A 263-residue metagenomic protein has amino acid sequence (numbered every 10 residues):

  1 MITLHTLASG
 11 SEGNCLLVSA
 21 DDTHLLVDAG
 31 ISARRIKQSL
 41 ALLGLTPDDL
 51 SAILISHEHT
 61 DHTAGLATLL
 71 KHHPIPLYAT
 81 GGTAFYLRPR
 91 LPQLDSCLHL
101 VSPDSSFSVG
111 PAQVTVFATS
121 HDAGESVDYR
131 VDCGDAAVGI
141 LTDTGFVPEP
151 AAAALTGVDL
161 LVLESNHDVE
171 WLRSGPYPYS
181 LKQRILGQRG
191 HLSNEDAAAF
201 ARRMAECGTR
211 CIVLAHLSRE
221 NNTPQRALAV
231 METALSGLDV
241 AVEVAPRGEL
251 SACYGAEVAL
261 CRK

Functional and structural regions predicted by a protein language model:
M1-L43, V127-T142, L160: Conserved beta-strand hairpin/beta-sheet module of binuclear metal-dependent hydrolase folds, prominently
H5-C15, S56-L66, R88, V114-V116: Structured catalytic core of nucleotide-sugar glycosyltransferases
V27-G30, L50-E58, Y78-G81, G139-T142 (+3 more regions): Active-site neighborhood of phospho(di)ester-bond hydrolases with catalytic His/Asp-centered motifs
R34-A79, D159: Active-site metal-binding motif and surrounding structural segment of the metallo-beta-lactamase
T60-T63, A84-Y86, A123-G124, F146-E149 (+2 more regions): Active-site environment of divalent metal-dependent phosphoester hydrolases
A64-H73, R88-P89, N222-A229: Metal-dependent catalytic neighborhoods of phosphoester/phosphodiester hydrolases
G81-D128, D132-D135: Metallo-beta-lactamase
E149-P246: Cap/insert and terminal regions of metallo-dependent hydrolase folds
